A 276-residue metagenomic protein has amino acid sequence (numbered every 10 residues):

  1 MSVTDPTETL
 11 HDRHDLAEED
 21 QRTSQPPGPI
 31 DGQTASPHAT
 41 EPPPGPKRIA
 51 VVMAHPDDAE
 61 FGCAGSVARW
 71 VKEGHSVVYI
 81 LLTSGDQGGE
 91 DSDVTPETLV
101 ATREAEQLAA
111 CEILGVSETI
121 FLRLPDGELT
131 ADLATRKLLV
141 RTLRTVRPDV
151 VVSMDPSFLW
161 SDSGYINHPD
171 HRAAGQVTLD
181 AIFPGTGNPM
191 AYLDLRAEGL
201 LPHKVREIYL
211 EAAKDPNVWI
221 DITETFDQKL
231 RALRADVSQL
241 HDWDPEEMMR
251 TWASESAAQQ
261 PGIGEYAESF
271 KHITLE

Functional and structural regions predicted by a protein language model:
S2-A50, D132-E276: Metal-dependent de-N-acetylase/amidase catalytic core
S2-R147: Active-site rim/loop-helix segments in enzyme catalytic domains that contact anionic ligands
